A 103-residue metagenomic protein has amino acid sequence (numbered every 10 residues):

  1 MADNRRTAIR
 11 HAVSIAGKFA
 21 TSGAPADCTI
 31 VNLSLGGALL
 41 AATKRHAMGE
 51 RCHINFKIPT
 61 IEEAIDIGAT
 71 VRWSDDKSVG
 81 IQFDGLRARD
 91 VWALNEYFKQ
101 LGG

Functional and structural regions predicted by a protein language model:
M1-L33, N95-G103: N-terminal helix initiation/capping motif
I15-F19, E50-E62: Short conserved beta-strand and strand-loop elements enriched in small hydrophobics with frequent Asp/Gly
T21, N32, V71-D75, G85: A residue-level detector for short acidic-glycine micro-motifs
C28, I67-A69, I81: Small-residue-enriched segments and motifs
I30-N32, A42, F56, F83-G85: Residue-level recognition of conserved beta-strand positions in structured domain cores
E62-D76: Mid-chain, well-packed structural core segment of small domains
S78-G103: C-terminal output/interaction extensions
